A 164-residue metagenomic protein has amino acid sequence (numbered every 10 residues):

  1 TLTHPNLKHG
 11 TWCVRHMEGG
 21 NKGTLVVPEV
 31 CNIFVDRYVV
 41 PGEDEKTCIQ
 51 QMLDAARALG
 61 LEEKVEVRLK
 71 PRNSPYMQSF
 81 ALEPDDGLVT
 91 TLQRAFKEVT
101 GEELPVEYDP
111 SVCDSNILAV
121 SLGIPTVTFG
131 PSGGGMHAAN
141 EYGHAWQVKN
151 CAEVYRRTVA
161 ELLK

Functional and structural regions predicted by a protein language model:
T1-K164: Metal-dependent amide/peptide-bond hydrolase catalytic core, centered on the "pita-bread" metallohydrolase fold
